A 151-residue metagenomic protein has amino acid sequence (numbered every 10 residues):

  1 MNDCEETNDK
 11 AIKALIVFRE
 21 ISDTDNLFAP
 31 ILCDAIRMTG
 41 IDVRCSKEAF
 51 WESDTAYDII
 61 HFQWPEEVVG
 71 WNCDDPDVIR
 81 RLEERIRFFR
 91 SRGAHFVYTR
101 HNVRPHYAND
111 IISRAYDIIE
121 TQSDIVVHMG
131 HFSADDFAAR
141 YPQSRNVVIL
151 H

Functional and structural regions predicted by a protein language model:
N2-Q63, E67-V69: N-terminal pre-catalytic "stem/leader" segment of glycosyltransferase-like enzymes
A14-E20, V78, R85-A94, Y141-V148: P-loop/Walker A phosphate-binding loop and immediately adjacent motor/lid segment at beta-alpha junctions
I36-V43, D74-P76, N102-A108: Short, flexible loop segments at the rims of nucleotide/cofactor-binding pockets, characterized by
I60, F96-Y98: Hydrophobic faces of well-ordered beta-strands that scaffold small-molecule active sites in alpha/beta enzyme cores
Q63-W64, R100-V103, H131, L150-H151: Histidine-centered beta-alpha loop that forms part of the nucleotide-sugar donor binding/catalytic region in diverse
E67-R80: Short, flexible/disordered intra-domain loops and linkers
R80-H95, R104-V126: Membrane-proximal helix-turn-helix segments that form the acceptor-binding/catalytic region of lipid-linked
T121-A138, P142-H151: Donor nucleotide-sugar binding/catalytic pocket of nucleotide-sugar-dependent glycosyltransferases
